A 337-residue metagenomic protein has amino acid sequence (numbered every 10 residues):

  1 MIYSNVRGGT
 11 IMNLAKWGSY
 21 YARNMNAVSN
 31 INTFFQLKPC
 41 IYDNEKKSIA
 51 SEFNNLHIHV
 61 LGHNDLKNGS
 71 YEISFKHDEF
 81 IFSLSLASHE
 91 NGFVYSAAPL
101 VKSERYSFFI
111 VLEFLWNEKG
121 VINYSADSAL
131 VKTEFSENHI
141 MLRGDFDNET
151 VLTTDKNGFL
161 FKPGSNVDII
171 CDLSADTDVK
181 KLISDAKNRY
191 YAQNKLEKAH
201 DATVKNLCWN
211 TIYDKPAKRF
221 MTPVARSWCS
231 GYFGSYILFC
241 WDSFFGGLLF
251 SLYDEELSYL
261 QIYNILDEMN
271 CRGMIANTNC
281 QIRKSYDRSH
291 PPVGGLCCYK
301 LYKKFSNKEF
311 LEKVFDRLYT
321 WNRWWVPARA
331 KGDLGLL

Functional and structural regions predicted by a protein language model:
M1-A199: Terminal accessory carbohydrate-recognition/targeting modules of carbohydrate-active enzymes
W17, W116, L152, W209 (+3 more regions): A residue-identity detector for tryptophan
Y20, S96, K119, I212 (+3 more regions): Enriched - but not universal
M25, Y124, A217, Y236 (+2 more regions): Amphipathic alpha-helical interaction segments
H89-N91, G273, D333: Beta-strand-connecting loop/turn residues
K195-Y299, K303-K304, L311, Y319: Substrate-binding groove/exosite segments of carbohydrate-active enzymes
R323-L337: Extended ligand-binding clefts on enzyme/binding-domain cores
